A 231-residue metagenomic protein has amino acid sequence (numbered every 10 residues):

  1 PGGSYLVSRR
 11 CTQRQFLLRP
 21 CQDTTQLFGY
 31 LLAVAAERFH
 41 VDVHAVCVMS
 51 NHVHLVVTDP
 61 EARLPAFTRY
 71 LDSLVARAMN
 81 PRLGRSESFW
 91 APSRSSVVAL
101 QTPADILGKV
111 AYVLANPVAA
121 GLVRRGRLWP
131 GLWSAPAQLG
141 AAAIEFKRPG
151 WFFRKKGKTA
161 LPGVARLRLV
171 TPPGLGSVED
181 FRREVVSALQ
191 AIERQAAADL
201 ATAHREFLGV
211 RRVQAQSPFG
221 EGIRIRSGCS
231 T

Functional and structural regions predicted by a protein language model:
P1-T231: Short catalytic/metal-binding and nucleic-acid-binding patches
